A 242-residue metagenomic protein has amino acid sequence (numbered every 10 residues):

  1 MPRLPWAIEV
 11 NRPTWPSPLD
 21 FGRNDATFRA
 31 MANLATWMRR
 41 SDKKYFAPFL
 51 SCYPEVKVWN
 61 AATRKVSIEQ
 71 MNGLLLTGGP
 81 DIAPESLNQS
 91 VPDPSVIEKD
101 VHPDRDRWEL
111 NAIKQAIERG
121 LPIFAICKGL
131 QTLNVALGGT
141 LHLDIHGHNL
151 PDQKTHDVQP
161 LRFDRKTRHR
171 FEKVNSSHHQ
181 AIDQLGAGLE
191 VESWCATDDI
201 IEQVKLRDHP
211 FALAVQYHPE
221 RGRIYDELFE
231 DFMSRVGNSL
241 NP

Functional and structural regions predicted by a protein language model:
M1-K128, N134-H142, H146-T167, K173 (+3 more regions): N-terminal beta1-alpha1 cap of cysteine-dependent amidohydrolase-like domains
A212-Y217: Active-site-proximal beta-strand elements of phosphoester/diester hydrolases
